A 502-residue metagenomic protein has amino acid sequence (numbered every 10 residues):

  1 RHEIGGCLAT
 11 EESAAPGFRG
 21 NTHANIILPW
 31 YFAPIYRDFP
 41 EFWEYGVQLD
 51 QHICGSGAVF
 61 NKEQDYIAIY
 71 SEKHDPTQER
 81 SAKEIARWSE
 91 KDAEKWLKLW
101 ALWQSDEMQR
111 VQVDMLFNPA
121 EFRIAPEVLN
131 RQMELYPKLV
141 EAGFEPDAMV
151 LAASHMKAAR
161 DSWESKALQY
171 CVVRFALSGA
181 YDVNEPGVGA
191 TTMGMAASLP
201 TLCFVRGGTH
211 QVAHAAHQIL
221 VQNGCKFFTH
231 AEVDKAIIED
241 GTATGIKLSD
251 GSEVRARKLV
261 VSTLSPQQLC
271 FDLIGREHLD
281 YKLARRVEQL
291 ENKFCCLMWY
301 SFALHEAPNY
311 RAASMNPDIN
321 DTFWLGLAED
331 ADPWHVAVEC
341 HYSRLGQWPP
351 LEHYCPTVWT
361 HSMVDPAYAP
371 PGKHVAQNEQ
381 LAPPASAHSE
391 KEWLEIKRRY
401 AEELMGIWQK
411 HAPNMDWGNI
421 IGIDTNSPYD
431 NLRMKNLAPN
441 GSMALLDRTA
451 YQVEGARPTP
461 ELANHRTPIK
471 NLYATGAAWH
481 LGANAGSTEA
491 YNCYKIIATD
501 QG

Functional and structural regions predicted by a protein language model:
R1-F117: N-terminal glycine-rich phosphate/pyrophosphate-binding loop and immediately adjacent elements
A24, T475-T499: A conserved FAD-binding loop/helix module that cradles the flavin
Q104-N223, H230, N436-Q452: Active-site/ligand-binding neighborhood in enzyme catalytic cores
K166-Y181, W348-W359, P413-H480: A glycine-rich dinucleotide-binding beta-alpha-beta segment and adjacent secondary-structure elements that constitute
F204-V205, D234-A369: Mid-domain catalytic core of redox enzymes that form a hydrophobic substrate pocket/lid adjacent to a catalytic redox
E232, I238, T499-G502: Active-site-proximal substrate-binding core of FAD-dependent oxidoreductases
Q267, F271-I274, A303, G372-E403: Conserved FAD/dinucleotide-binding core of flavoprotein oxidoreductases
A307-P308, H341-L351, E392-L432: Flavin-binding catalytic cores
